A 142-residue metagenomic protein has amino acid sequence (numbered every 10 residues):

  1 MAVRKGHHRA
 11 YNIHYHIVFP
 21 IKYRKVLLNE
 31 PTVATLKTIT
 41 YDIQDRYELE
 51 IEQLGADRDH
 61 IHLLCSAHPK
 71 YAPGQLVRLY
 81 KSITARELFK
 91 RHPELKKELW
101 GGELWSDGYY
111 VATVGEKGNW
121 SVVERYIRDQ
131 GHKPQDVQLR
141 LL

Functional and structural regions predicted by a protein language model:
M1-L142: Basic nucleic-acid-binding interfaces
